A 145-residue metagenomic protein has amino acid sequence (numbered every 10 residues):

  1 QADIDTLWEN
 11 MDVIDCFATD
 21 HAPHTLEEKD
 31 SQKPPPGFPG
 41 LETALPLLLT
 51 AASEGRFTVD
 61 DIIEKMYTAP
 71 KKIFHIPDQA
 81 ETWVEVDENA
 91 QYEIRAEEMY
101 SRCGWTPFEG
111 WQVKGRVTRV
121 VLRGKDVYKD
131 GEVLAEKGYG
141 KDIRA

Functional and structural regions predicted by a protein language model:
Q1-A2, G37-P39, P107-V113: A short acidic, glycine-rich active-site loop that binds or catalyzes chemistry on phosphate/adenosine moieties
Q1-F17: Histidine/acidic residue-rich metal-binding segments in metalloenzymes
D12-V86: His/Asp/Glu-enriched, well-ordered alpha-helical/loop segment that forms or immediately abuts the divalent-metal
E27-G37, L134-A145: Amphipathic, soluble alpha/beta structural segments
A80-I143: C-terminal cap of metal-dependent C-N hydrolases
